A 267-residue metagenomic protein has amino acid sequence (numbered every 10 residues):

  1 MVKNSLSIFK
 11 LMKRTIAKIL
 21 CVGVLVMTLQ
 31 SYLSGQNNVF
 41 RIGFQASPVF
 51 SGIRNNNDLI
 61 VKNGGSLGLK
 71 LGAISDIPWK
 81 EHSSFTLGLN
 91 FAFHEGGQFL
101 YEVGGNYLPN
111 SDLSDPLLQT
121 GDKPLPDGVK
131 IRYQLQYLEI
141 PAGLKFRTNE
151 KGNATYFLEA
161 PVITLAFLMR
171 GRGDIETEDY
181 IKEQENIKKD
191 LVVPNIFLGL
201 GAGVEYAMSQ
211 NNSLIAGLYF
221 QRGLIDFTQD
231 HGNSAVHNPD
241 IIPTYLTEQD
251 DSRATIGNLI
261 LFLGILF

Functional and structural regions predicted by a protein language model:
S34-D76, R253, N258-I260, G264-F267: Short glycine/proline- and aromatic-enriched beta-strand/turn motifs that initiate or cap beta-hairpins
Q36-I42, E81-F85, L138, G152-Y156 (+2 more regions): Outer-envelope beta-barrel architecture signal
F44-P48, L69-I77, L89-F91, I140-F146 (+4 more regions): Residues on the lipid-exposed face of transmembrane beta-strands in outer-membrane beta-barrel proteins
R54-K62, L125-I131, E183-D190, L246-D251: Extracellular loop and loop/strand-boundary signature of outer-membrane beta-barrel proteins
D58-N63, E102-S111, G173-K182, H231-D240: Flexible, surface-exposed loop regions and adjacent strand-edge segments of Gram-negative outer-membrane beta-barrel
V61-K123, Q136-L138, F267: Glycine- and aromatic-enriched membrane insertion/assembly motifs of diderm outer-membrane and organelle channel
N63-G68, K130-Y137, K188-F197, D251-G257: Short sequence motifs at beta-strands and strand-loop junctions characteristic of Gram-negative outer-membrane
N195-L200, E205-F267: Predominantly the C-terminal beta-signal and adjacent terminal strand-loop region of outer-membrane beta-barrel
